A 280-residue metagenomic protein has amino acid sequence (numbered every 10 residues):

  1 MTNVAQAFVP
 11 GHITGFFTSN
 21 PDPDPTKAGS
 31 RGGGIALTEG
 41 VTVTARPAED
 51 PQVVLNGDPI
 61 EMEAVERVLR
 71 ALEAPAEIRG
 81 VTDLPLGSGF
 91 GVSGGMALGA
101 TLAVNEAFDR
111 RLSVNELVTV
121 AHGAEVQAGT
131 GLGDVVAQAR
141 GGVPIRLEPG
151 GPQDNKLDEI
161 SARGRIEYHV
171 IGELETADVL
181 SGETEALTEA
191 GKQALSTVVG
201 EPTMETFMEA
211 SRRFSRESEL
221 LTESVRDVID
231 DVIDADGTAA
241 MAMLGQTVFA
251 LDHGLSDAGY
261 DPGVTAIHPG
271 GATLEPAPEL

Functional and structural regions predicted by a protein language model:
M1-P85, G263-L280: ATP-binding N-lobe of GHMP and related small-molecule kinases
A7-V9, P25-T26, G34-L37, A128-T130 (+4 more regions): Solvent-exposed alpha-helices and their adjacent loops that cap or buttress functional pockets in soluble metabolic
T18, R46, Q138-R140, P144-E148 (+1 more regions): Short beta-strand-to-turn element immediately C-terminal to the catalytic PLP-Schiff-base lysine in fold type I
E73-L84, A121-A124, S224-I233: Short, hydrophobic/aliphatic alpha-helical segments
F90-N115: DPxDG-like acidic metal-binding loop motif
V114-L157: Alpha/beta catalytic cores of group-transfer enzymes, especially the acyltransferase/condensing modules of polyketide
D154-L280: C-terminal nucleotide
